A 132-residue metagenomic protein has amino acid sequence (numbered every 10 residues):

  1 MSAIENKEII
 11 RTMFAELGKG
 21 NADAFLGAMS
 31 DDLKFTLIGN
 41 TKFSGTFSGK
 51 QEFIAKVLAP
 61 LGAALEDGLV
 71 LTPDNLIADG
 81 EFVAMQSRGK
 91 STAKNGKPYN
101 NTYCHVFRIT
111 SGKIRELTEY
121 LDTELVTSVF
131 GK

Functional and structural regions predicted by a protein language model:
M1-D31, G131-K132: Short, low-complexity N-terminal intrinsically disordered segments enriched in polar/charged residues
M1-I4, E8, S44, S48 (+1 more regions): Residues at secondary-structure transition points
S2, L58-K132: A beta-strand edge to alpha-helix "cap/lid" segment located at domain peripheries
E8-G18, K42-G45, P60-L65, Q86: Short, mixed-charge, low-aromatic patches
I10-M13, A24-M29, L33, F53 (+3 more regions): Hydrophobic pocket/interface hotspot
F14, F25, F35, F47 (+3 more regions): Aromatic side chains
S30-A78: A solvent-exposed, acidic/Ser-Thr-rich amphipathic alpha-helical stretch
